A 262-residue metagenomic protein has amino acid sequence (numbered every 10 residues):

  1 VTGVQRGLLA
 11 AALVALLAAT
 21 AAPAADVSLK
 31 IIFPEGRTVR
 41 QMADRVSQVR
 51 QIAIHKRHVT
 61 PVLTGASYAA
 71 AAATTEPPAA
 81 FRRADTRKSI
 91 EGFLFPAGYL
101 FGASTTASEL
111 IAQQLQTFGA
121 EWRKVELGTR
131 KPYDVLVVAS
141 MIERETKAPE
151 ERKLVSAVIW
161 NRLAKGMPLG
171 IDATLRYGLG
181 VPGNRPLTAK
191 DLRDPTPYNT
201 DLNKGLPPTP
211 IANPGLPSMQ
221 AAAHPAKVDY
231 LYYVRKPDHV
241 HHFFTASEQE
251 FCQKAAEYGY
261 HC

Functional and structural regions predicted by a protein language model:
V1-L9: Bacterial N-terminal signal peptides that target proteins for export
V1-T2, V14, A22: Primarily N-terminal secretory
A10-A18: Bacterial N-terminal signal peptides
A21-M167, P214-P217, A221-D229, P237-C262: Conserved catalytic or metal-liganding residues and their short signature motifs at active sites of enzymes
V135-L136, P195-T200, Y233-R235: Short acidic (Asp/Glu) and glycine-rich catalytic loops that position anionic groups and cofactors
P149-P197, L202: Small-residue-rich helix-loop
L187-T196, Q220-Y230: Short glycine/proline-rich, acidic loop/turn segments that cap or connect secondary-structure elements
N203-P210: Short, glycine/charged-rich beta-strand-loop motifs at protein surfaces that mediate ligand recognition and catalysis
